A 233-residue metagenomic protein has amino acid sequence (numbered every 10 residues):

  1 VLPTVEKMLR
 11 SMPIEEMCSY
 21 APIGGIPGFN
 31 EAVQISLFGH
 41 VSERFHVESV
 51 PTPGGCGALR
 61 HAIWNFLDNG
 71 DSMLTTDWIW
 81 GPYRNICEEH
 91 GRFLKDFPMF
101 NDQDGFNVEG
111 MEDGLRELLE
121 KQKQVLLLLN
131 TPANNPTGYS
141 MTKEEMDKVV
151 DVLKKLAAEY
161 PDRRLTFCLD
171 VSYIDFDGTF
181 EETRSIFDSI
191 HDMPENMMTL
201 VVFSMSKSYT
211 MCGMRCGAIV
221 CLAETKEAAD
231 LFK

Functional and structural regions predicted by a protein language model:
L2-F167, I174-M193: Conserved core of the PLP fold type I
T75-D77, L169, F203, C221: Short beta-strand/turn micro-motifs composed of small residues that flank or help shape donor/cofactor-binding pockets
H191-K233: Conserved core segment of the aminotransferase class I/II
